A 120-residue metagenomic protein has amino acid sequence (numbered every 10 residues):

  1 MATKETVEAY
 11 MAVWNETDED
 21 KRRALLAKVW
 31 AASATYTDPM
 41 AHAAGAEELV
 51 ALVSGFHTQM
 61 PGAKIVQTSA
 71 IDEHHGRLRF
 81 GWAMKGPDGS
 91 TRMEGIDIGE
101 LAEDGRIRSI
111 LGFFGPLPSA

Functional and structural regions predicted by a protein language model:
M1-E5, L117-A120: Basic/polar N-terminal segments that are highly enriched at the extreme N-terminus, encompassing both cleavable
A2-D18: Short, aromatic-enriched amphipathic alpha-helices that serve as compact interaction elements
K4, K21-G76: A solvent-exposed, acidic/Ser-Thr-rich amphipathic alpha-helical stretch
N15, A51, F56-A120: A beta-strand edge to alpha-helix "cap/lid" segment located at domain peripheries
